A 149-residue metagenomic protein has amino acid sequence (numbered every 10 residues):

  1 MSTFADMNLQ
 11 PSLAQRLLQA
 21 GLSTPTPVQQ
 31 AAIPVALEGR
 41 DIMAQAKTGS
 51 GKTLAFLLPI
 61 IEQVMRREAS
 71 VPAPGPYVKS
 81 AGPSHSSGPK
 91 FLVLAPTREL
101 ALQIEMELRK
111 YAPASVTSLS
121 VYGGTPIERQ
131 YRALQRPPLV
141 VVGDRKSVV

Functional and structural regions predicted by a protein language model:
M1-Q45: Conserved pre-motif I regulatory segment
Q15, P72-S147: Conserved nucleic-acid-binding Ia/Ib motif block in the N-terminal RecA-like helicase ATPase lobe
Q19, S23, I42, E62 (+4 more regions): Conserved amphipathic alpha-helical interaction elements at protein-protein interfaces in regulatory, energy-coupling
I33-I42, L54-H85, E107-Y111: Walker A/P-loop NTP-binding motif
A46-S50: The conserved Walker
